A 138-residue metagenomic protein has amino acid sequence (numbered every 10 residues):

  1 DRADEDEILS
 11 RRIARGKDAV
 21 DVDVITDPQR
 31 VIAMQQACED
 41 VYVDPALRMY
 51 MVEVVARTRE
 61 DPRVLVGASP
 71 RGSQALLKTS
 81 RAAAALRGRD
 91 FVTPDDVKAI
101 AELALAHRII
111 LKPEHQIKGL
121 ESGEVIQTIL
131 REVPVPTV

Functional and structural regions predicted by a protein language model:
D1-E53: Conserved AAA+ ATPase core "coupling" helix
T58-V138: C-terminal engagement/docking regions of AAA+ P-loop ATPases
